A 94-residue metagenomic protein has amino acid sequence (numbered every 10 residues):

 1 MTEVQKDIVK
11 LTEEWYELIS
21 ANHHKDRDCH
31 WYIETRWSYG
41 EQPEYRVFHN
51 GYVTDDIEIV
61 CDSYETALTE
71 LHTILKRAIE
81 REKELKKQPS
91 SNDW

Functional and structural regions predicted by a protein language model:
M1-H30, L85, S91-W94: Negatively charged, low-complexity tracts enriched in Asp/Glu with abundant Ser/Thr
E3-D7, Y64-P89: Flexible loop/turn and low-complexity linker elements, especially glycine-anchored beta turns and charged/proline-rich
D7, T12-E13, E34-T35, Y45-H49 (+1 more regions): Polar/charged side chains located within well-ordered beta-strands of beta-rich proteins
N22-T73, R77: Acidic, low-complexity, intrinsically disordered interaction modules
